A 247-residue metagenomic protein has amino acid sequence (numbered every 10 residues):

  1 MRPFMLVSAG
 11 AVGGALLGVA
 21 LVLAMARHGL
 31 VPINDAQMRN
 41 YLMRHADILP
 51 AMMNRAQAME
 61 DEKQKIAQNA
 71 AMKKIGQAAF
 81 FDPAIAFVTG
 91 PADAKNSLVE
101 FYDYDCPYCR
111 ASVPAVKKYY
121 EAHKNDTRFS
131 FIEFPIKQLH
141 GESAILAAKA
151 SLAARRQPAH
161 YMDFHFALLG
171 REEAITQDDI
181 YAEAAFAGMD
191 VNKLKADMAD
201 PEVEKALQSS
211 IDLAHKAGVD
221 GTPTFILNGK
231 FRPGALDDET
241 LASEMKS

Functional and structural regions predicted by a protein language model:
R2-L139, A196-A199, Q208-K216, G221 (+1 more regions): Extracytoplasmic thiol/disulfide redox context detector
I136-T222, I226-S247: Cysteine-centric redox/oxidoreductase cores and disulfide-bonded domains
